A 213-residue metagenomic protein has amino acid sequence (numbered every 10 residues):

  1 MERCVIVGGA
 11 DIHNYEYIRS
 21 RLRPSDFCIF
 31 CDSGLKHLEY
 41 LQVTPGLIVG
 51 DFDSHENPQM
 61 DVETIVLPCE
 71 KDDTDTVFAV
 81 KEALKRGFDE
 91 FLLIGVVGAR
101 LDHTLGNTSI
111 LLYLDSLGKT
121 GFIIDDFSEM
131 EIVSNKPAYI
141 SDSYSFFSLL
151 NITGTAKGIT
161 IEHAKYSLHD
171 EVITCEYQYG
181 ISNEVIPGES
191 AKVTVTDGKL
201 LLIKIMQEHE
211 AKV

Functional and structural regions predicted by a protein language model:
M1-M60: N-terminal beta-strand-loop-alpha-helix module at the start of alpha/beta ligand-binding or catalytic domains
V7, I29-D32, G50, I65-V66 (+2 more regions): General beta-strand structural signal in soluble alpha/beta enzymes
T64-R86: Short phosphate-binding loop-to-helix
D102-L112: Short Gly/Thr/Asp-enriched flexible loops that form oxyanion-binding sites at enzyme active sites
Y113-M130: Short, acidic/small-residue loops that bind anionic groups at enzyme active sites
S128, V133-V213: Long, charged alpha-helical interface segments
